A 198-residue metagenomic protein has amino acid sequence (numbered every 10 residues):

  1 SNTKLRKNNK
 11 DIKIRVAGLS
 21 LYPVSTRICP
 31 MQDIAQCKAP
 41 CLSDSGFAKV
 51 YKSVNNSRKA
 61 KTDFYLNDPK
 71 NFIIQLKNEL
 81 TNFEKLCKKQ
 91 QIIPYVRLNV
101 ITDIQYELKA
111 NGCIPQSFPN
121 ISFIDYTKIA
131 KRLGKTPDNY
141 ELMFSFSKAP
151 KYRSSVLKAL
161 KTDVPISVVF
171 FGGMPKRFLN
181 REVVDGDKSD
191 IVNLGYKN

Functional and structural regions predicted by a protein language model:
S1-N198: Class I S-adenosyl-L-methionine
